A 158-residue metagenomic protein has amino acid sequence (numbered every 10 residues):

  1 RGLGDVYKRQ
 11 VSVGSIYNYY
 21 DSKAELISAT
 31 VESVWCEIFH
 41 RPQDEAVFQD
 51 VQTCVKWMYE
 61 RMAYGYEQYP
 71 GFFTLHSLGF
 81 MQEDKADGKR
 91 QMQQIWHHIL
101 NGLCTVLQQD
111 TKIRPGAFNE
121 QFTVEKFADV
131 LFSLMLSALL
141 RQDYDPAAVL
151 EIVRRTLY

Functional and structural regions predicted by a protein language model:
G2-Y7: Short, small-residue-biased leader/transition segments that mark boundaries at the very start of proteins
R9-Y20: Short hydrophobic/aromatic patch on the recognition helix
S15, R61, G65, V130-A138: Amphipathic alpha-helical interface segments
N18-H40, K56, E60: An amphipathic alpha-helix adjacent to DNA-recognition modules
Q52-E67, A147-L150, R154: Amphipathic alpha-helical segments that line or abut small-molecule/effector binding pockets and mediate allosteric
A63-N101: Short secondary-structure transition hinges
H76, L131-M135, V153: Short alpha-helical scaffolding segments that buttress acidic/His motifs in well-ordered protein cores
K85, W96-A128, L157-Y158: Hydrophobic alpha-helical bundle segments that form small-molecule/ligand-binding pockets
